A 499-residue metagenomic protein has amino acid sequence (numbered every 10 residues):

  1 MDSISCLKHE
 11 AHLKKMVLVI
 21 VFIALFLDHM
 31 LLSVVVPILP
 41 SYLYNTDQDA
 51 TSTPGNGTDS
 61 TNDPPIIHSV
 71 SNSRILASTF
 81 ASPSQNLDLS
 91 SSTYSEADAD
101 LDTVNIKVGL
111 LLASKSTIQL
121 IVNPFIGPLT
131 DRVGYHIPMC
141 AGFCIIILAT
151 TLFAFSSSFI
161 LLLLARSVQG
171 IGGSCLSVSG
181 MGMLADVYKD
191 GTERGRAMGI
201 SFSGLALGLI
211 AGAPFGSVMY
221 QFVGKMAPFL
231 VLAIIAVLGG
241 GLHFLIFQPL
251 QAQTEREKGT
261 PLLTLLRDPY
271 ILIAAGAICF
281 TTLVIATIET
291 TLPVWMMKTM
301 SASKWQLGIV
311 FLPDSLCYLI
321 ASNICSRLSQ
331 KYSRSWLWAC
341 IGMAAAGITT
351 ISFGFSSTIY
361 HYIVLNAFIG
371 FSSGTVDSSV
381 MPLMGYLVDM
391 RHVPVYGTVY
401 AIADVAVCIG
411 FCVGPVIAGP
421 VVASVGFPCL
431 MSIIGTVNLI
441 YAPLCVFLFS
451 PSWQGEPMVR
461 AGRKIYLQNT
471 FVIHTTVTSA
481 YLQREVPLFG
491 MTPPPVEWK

Functional and structural regions predicted by a protein language model:
D2-H12, P249-A275, G462-S479, Q483-L488: Juxtamembrane intracellular "pre-TM" segments in multi-pass secondary transporters
V35-P37, I271-L312: Extracytoplasmic gate region of multi-pass secondary transporters
I121-S156: Conserved MFS/SLC helix-loop-helix module at the cytosolic interface between two early adjacent transmembrane helices
V122-G134, A321-R334, V422: Helix-to-loop junctions at the C-terminal end of transmembrane segments in multipass secondary transporters
G134, F155-I160, K189, S301 (+2 more regions): Helix-breaking motifs and short loop linkers at transmembrane-helix boundaries and internal kinks in secondary membrane
C144-S157, A344-S357: C-terminal ends and interior cores of transmembrane alpha-helices in multi-pass membrane transporters/permeases
A165-G204: Cytoplasmic helix-loop-helix junction between adjacent transmembrane helices in 12-TM secondary transporters
S201-F247: Helix-loop-helix hairpin linking two adjacent transmembrane segments in secondary transporters
